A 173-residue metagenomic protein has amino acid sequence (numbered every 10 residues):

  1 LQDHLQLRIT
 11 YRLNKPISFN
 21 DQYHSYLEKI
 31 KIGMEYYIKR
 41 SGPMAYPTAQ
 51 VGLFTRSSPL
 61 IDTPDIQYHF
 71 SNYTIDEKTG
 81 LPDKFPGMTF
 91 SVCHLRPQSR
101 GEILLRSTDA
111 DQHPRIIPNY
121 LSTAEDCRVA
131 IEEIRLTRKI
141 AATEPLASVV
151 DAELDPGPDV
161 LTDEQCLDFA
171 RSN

Functional and structural regions predicted by a protein language model:
D3-I32: Acidic/histidine-rich catalytic neighborhood
I17, E28, I32-N173: FAD-dependent oxidoreductase catalytic-site/capping-region signature
